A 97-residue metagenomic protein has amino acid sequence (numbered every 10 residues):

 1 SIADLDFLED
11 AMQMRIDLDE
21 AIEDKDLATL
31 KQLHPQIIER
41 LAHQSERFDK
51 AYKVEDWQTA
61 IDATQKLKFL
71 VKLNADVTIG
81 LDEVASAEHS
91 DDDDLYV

Functional and structural regions predicted by a protein language model:
S1-V97: C-terminal accessory/regulatory regions appended to core domains
